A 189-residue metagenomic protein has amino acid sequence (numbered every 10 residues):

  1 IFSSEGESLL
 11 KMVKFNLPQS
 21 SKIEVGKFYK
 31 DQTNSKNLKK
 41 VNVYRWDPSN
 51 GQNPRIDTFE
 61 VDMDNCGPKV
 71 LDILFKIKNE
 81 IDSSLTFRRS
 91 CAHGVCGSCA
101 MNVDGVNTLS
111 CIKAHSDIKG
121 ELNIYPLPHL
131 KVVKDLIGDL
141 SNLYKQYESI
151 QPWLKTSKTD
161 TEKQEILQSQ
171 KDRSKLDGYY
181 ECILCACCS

Functional and structural regions predicted by a protein language model:
F2-S189: Signature of N-terminal electron-transfer/Fe-S-associated modules in redox systems
